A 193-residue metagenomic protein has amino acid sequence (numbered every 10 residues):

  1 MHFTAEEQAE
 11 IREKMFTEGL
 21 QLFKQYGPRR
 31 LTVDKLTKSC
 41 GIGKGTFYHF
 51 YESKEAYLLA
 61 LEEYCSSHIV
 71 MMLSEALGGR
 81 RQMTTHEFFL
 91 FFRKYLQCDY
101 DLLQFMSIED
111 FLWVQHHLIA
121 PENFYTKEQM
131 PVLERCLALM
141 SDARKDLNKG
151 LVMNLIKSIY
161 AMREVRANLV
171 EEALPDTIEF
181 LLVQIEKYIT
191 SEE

Functional and structural regions predicted by a protein language model:
M1-Y26, R30-K35, S39: Basic, helix-initiating cap at the start of DNA-binding domains
A9-T17, R29-R30, F50-S74, G78: An amphipathic alpha-helix adjacent to DNA-recognition modules
I11, K54, L61, C65 (+5 more regions): Hydrophobic/aromatic residues within well-ordered alpha-helical segments
E18-Q25, H68-A76, L155-R166, Q184: Solvent-exposed, amphipathic alpha-helical segments
G41-Y51: Short hydrophobic/aromatic patch on the recognition helix
A60, S74-D101: Hydrophobic alpha-helical connector segments
V70, Q115-N154, D176: Amphipathic alpha-helical packing segments from all-alpha helical-bundle domains
M140-Q184: Hydrophobic/aromatic-rich alpha-helical bundle segments in the mid-to-C-terminal region
